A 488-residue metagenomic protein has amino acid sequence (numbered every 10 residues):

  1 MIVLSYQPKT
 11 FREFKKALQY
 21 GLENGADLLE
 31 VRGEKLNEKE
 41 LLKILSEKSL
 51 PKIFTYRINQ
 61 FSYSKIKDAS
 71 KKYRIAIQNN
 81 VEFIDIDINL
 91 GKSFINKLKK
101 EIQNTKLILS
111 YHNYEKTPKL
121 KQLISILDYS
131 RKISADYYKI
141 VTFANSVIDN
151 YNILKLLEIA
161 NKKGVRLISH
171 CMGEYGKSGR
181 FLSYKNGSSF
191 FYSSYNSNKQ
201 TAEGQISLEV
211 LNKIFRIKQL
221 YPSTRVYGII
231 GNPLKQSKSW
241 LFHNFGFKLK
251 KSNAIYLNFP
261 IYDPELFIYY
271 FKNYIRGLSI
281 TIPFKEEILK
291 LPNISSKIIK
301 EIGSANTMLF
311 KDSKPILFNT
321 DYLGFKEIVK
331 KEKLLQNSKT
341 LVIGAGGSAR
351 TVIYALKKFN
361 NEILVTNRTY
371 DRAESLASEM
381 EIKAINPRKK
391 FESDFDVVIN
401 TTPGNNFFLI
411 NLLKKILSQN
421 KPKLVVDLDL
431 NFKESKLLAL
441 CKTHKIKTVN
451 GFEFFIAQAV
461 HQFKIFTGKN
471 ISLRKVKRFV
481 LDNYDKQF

Functional and structural regions predicted by a protein language model:
M1-F61, P260-Y262: Conserved N-terminal beta1-alpha1 strand-loop-helix module at the mouth
S5-Q7, L28-L36, T55-R57, S62 (+4 more regions): Catalytic beta/alpha-barrel core
K35-E47, I88-I102, P118-K121, N145-L157: Active-site-adjacent beta->alpha loops and helix N-cap segments on the catalytic face of soluble alpha/beta enzymes
C171, Y227-P233, D321, V329 (+3 more regions): Glycine-rich adenosine-cofactor-binding loop
T224-E332, F432, L440, H444: Phosphate/diphosphate ligand-binding glycine-rich loop within oxidoreductases
F359-M380: NAD(P)-binding Rossmann-fold cofactor-contacting core
E381-T448, E453: Rossmann-like adenosine-cofactor binding region
L424, L428-F488: Adenosine-phosphate binding glycine-rich loop
